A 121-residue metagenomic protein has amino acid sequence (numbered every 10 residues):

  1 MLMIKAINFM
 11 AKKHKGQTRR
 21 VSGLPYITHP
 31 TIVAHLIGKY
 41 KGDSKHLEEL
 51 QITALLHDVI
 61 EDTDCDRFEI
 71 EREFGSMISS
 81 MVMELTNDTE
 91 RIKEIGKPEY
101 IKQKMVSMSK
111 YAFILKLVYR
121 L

Functional and structural regions predicted by a protein language model:
M1-L121: Active-site helical microenvironments for divalent-metal-assisted chemistry
